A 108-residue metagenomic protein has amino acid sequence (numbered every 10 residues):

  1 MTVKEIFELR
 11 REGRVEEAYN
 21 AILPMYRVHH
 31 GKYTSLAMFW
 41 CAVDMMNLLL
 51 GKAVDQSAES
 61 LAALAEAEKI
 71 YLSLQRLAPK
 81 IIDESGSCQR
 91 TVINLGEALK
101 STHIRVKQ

Functional and structural regions predicted by a protein language model:
M1-A21: Alpha-helical segment of the N-proximal tetratricopeptide repeat
M1-K4, S35-A53, G86-R105: Amphipathic alpha-helical repeat scaffolds of TPR domains
F7-R11, L49-L64, S101-Q108: Short coil/turn connectors between adjacent alpha-helices in alpha-solenoid helical repeat scaffolds
P24-G31: Solenoid-like repeat scaffolds
H29, Y71-I81: Alpha-helical junction/boundary sensor with strong preference for TPR arrays
